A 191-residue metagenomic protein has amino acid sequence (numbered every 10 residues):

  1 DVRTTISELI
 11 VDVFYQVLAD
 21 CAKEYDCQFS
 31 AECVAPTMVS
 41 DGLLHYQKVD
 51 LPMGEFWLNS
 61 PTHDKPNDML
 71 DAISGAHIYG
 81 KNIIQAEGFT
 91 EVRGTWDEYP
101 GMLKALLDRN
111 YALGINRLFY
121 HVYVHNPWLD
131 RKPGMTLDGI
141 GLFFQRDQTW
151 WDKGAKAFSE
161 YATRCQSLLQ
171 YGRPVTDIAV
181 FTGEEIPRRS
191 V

Functional and structural regions predicted by a protein language model:
D1-P52, W57-V191: Carbohydrate-binding surfaces of carbohydrate-active enzymes
